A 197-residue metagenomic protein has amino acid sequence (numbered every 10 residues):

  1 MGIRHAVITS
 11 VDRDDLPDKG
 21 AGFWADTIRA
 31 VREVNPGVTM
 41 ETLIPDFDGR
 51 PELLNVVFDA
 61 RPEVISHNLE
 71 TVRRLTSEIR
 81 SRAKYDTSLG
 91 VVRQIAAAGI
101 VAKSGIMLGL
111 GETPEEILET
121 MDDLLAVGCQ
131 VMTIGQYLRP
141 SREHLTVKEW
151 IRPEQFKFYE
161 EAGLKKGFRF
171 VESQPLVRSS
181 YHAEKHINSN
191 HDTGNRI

Functional and structural regions predicted by a protein language model:
M1-P51, F58-G90, K103-M107, V131-T133: Core AdoMet radical
D26-V38, D59-A60, A83-I197: Auxiliary Fe-S-binding modules of radical SAM enzymes
